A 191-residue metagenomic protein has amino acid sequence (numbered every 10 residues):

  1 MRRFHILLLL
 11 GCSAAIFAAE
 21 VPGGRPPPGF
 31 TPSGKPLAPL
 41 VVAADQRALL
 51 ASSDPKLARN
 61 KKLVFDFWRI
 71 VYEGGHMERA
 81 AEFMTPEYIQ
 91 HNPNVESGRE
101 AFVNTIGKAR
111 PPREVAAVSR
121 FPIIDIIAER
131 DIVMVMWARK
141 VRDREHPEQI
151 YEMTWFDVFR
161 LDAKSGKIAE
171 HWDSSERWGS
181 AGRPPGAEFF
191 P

Functional and structural regions predicted by a protein language model:
M1-F4: Positively charged n-region of N-terminal signal peptides that target proteins for export
L7-A15: Bacterial N-terminal signal peptides
A19-E78, E82, P86, F189-P191: Short, low-complexity N-terminal intrinsically disordered segments enriched in polar/charged residues
M77-V133: A solvent-exposed, acidic/Ser-Thr-rich amphipathic alpha-helical stretch
M84, R139-V141, S174-S175: Short beta-strand segments enriched in hydrophobic/aromatic residues within well-folded beta-rich domains
H91, M136, A169-W172: Beta-strand residues in well-ordered beta-sheet regions across diverse protein folds
M136-S165: Exposed beta-sheet edge and beta->alpha loop/turn motif
T154-E188: Short beta-strand edge/turn micro-motifs at domain boundaries
